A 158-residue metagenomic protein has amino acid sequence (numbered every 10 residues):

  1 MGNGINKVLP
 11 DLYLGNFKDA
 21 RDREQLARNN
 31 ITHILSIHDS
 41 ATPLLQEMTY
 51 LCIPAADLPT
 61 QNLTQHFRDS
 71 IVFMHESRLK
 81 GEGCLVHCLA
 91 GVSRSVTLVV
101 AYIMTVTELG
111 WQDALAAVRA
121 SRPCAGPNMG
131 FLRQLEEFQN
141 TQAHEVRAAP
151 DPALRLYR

Functional and structural regions predicted by a protein language model:
M1, D19-A20, S36-P43: Short, polar loop motifs at secondary-structure junctions
M1, R68-G83, L98-R158: PTP/DSP superfamily signal
M1-Q25: Flexible, polar/low-complexity N-terminal or interdomain linker segments that lie immediately upstream of folded
N6-K7, L26, S40-M48: Short loop/helix-cap segments at secondary-structure boundaries that form the rim of catalytic
Y13-N16, N29-H38: Short, hydrophobic beta-strand segments that form beta-sheet elements in well-ordered domains
E47-A56: Active-site regions of enzymes building and remodeling cell-envelope glycoconjugates
V92-L98: Glycine-rich nucleophile elbow surrounding the catalytic serine of serine-hydrolase chemistry
